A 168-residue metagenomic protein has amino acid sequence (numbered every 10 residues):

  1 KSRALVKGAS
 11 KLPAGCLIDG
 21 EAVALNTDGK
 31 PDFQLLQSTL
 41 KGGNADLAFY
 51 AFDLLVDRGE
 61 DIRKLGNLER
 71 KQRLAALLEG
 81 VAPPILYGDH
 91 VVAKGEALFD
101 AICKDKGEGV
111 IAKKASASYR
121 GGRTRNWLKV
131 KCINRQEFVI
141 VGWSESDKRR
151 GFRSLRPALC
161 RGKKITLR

Functional and structural regions predicted by a protein language model:
K1-R168: Catalytic cores of nucleic-acid ligases and guanylyltransferases
